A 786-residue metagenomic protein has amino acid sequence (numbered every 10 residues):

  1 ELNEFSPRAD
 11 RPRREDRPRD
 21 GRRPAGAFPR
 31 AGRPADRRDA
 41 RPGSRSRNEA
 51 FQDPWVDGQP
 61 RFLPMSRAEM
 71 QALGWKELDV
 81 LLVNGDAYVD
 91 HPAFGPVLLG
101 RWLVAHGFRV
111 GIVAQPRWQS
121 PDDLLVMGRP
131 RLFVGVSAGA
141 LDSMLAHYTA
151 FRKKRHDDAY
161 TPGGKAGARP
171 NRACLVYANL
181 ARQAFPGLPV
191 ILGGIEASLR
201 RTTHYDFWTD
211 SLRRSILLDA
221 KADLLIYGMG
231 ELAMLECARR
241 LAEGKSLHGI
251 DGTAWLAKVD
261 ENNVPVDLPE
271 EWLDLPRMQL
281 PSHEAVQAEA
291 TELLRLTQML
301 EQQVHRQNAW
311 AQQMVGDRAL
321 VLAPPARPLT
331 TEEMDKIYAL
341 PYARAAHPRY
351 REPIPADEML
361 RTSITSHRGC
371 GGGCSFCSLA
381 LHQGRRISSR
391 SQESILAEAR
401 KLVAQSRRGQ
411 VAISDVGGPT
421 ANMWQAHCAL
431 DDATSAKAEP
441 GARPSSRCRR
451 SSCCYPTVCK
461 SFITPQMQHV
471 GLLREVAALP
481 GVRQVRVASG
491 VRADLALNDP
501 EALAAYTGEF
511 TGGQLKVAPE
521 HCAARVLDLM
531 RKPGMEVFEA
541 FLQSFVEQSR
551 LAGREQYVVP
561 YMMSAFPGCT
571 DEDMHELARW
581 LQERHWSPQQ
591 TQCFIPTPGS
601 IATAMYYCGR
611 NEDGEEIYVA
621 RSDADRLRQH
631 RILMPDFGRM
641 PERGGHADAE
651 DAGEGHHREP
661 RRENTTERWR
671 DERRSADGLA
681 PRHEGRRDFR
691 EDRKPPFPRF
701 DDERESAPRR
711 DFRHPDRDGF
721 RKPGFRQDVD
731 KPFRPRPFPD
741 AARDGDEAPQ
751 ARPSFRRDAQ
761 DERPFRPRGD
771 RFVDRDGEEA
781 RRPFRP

Functional and structural regions predicted by a protein language model:
E1-S44, D636-P786: Basic Arg/Gly/Lys-rich low-complexity intrinsically disordered segments
F51-E77, A87, L294-S363: N-terminal [4Fe-4S]-dependent radical SAM core
W75, V80-G85, L98, V113 (+4 more regions): Conserved SAM/AdoMet-binding glycine-rich loop
G85-Y88, R351-S378, A412-S414, I595: N-terminal pre-triad scaffold of radical SAM enzymes
A87, G95, A114-V315, L322 (+2 more regions): Glycine-rich beta-alpha loop elements in corrinoid/cobalamin-binding modules across cobalamin-dependent enzymes
Q119, L247-V304, Q312-D317, P325-L329 (+6 more regions): Terminal amphipathic helices with adjacent charged low-complexity linkers/tails
D142-F151, L199-R201, E231-E236, V259-N263 (+8 more regions): Flexible glycine/acidic-rich beta-alpha junction loops that bind and position SAM and/or redox cofactors in anaerobic
D223, I337, I395, V517 (+1 more regions): Conserved, mostly hydrophobic/aromatic
